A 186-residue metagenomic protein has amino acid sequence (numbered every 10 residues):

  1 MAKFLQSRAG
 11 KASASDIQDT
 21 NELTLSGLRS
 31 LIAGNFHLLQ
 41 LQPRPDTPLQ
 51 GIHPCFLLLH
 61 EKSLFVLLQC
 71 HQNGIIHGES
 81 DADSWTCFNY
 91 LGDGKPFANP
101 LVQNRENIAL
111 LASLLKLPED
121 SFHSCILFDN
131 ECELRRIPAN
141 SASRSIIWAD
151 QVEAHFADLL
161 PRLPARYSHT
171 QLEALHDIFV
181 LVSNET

Functional and structural regions predicted by a protein language model:
M1-H53, L58-V66, C70-I75, Y90-T186: Surface-exposed interaction regions that form or flank ligand-binding interfaces
N73-T86: Short, flexible, mixed-charge acidic loops at enzyme active sites
